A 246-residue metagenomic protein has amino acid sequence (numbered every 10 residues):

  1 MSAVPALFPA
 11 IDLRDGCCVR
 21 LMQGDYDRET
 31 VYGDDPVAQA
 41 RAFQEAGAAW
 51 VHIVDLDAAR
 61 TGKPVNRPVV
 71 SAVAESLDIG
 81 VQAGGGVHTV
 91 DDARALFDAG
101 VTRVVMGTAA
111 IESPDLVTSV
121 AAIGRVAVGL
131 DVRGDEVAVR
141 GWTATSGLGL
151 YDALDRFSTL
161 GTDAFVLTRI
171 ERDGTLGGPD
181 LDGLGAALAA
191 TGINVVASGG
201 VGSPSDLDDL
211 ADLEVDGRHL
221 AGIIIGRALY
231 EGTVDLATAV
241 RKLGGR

Functional and structural regions predicted by a protein language model:
M1-Q23: N-terminal amphipathic alpha-helix/helix-capping segment at the start of soluble metabolic enzymes
A6-A10, W50, D78-Q82, T102-V105 (+5 more regions): Structural preference for beta-strand elements that scaffold enzyme active sites
D12, F43, V51, L96 (+5 more regions): Conserved, mostly hydrophobic/aromatic
G16-V19, Q23-D27, V101-D173: Conserved anion-binding
Y32-F43, T89-R94, S146-R156: Short, acidic/polar
W50-P68, T108, L167-L176: Glycine-rich, proline-tolerant flexible connector loops at the mouths of alpha/beta enzymes
P64-S71, T143-D152, G177-A186: Charged helix-capping and loop-helix junction motifs
L77-R103, D115, D182-H219, V234 (+1 more regions): Catalytic cores of alpha/beta
